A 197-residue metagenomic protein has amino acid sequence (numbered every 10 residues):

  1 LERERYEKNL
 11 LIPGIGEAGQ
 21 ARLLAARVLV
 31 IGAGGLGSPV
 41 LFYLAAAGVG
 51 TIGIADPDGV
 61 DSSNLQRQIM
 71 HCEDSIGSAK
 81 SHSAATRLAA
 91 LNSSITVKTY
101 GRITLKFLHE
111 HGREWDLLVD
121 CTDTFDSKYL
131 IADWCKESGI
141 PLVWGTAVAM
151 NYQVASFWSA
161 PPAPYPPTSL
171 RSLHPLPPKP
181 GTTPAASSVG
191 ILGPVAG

Functional and structural regions predicted by a protein language model:
L1-G197: Adenine nucleotide-associated cytosolic modules
